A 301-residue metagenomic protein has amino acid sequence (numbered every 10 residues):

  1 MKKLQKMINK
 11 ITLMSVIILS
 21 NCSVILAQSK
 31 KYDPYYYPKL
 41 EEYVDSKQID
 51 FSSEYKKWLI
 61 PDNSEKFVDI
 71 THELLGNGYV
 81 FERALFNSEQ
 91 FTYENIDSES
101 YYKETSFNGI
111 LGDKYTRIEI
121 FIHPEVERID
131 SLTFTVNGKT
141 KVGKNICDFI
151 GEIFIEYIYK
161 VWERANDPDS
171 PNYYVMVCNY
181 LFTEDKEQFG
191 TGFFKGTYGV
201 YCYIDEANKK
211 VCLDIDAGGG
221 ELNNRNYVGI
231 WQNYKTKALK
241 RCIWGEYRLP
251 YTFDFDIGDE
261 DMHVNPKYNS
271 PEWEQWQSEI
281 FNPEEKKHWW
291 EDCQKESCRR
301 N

Functional and structural regions predicted by a protein language model:
M1-K31: Bacterial Sec-dependent N-terminal signal peptides
K31-F121, V136-T140, N172-F194, Y198 (+4 more regions): Tryptophan-anchored aromatic micro-motifs
D113-I122, D148, E152-D167, Q188-D216: Charged, amphipathic alpha-helical segments
E125: Glycine-rich beta-alpha loop segments
I129-L132: Flexible, solvent-exposed coil segments and beta strand-coil junctions, predominantly the extracellular/periplasmic
F134-F182: Predominantly extracellular/secreted and cell-surface proteins with exposed, flexible low-complexity segments
Y251-F253: Periodic small-residue-enriched repeat registers in elongated scaffold domains
